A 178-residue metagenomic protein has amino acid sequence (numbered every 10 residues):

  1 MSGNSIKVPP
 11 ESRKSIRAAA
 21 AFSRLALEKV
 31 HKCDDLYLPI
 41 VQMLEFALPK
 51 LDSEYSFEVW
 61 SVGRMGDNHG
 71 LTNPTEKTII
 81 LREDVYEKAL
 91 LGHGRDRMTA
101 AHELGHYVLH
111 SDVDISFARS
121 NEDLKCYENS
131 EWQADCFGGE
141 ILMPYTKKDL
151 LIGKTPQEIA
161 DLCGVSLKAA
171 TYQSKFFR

Functional and structural regions predicted by a protein language model:
M1-R178: Active-site hotspot residues in diverse enzymes, especially metal/ion-binding acidic/histidine motifs
